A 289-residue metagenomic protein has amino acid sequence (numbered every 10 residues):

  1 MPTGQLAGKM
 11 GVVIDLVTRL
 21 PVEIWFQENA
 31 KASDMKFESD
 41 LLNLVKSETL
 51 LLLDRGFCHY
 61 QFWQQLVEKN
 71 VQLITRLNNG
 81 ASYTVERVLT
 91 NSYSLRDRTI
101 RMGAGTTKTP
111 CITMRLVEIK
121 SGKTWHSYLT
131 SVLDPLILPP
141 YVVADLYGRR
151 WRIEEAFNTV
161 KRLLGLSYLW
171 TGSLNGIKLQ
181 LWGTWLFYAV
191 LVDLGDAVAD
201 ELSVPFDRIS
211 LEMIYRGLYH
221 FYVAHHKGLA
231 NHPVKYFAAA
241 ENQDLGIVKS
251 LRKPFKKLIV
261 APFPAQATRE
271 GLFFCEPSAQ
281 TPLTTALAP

Functional and structural regions predicted by a protein language model:
M1-P289: Single, function-defining residue in the core of a domain
